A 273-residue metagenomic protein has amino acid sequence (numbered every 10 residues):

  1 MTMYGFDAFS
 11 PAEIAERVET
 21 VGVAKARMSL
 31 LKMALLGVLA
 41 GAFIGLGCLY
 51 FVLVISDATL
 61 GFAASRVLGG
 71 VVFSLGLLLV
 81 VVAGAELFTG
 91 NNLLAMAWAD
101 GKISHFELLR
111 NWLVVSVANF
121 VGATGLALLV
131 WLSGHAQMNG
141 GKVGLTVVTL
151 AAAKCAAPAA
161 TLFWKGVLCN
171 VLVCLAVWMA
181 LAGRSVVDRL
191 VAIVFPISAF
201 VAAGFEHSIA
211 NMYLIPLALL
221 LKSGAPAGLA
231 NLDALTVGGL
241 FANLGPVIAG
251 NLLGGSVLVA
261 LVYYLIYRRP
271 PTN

Functional and structural regions predicted by a protein language model:
M1-N273: Alpha-helical transmembrane segments and their helix-helix packing motifs
